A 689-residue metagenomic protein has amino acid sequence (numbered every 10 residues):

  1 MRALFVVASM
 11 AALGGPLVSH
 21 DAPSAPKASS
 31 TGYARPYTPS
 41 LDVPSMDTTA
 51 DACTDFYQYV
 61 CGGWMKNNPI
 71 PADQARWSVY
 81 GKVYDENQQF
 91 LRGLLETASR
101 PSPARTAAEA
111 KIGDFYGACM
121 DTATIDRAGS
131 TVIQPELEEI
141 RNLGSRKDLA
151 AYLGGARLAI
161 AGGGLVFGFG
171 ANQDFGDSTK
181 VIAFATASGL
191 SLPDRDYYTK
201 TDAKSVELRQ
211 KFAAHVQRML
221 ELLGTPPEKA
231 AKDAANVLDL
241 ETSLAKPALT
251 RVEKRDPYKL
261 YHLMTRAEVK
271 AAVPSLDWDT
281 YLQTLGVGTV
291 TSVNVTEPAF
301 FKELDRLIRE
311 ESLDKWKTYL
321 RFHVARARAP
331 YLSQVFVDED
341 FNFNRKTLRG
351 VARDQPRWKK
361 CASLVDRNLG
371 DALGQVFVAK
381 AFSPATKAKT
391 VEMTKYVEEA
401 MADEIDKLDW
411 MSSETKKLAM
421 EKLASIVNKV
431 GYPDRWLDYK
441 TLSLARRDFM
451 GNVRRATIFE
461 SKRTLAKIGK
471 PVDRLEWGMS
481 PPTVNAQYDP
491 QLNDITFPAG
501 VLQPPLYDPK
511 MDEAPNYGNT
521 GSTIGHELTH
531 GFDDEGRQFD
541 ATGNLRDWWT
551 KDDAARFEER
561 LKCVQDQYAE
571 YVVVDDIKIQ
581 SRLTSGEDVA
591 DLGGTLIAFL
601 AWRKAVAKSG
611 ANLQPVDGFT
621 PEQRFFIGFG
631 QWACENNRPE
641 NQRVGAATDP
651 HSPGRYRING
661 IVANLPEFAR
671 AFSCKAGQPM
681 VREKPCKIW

Functional and structural regions predicted by a protein language model:
R2-L17: Gram-negative bacterial Sec-dependent N-terminal signal peptides
L13-K27: Signal peptide processing junction and immediate N-terminal pro/mature segment of secreted/exported proteins
K27-S30, V237, S243, A272-L276 (+5 more regions): Intrinsically disordered, low-complexity linker/terminal regions across diverse proteins
A28-P44: Short, Gly/Pro- and small/polar-rich lid/capping loops
G32-Y37, A50-I125: Active-site-surrounding "flap" and adjacent substrate/cofactor-binding loops of secreted or lumenal enzymes, prototyped
M46-K66, Y198-L222, S585, L592-I597: Hydrophobic/aromatic-rich, well-ordered segments within soluble, folded domains that form packed cores
D73-L95, P227-P247, N516-S522, E622-F625: Short secondary-structure subsegments characteristic of cysteine-rich extracellular domains
T97-Y396: Noncatalytic, helix-rich "gating/capping" subdomain that lines the substrate-entry/channel surface of large enzyme
